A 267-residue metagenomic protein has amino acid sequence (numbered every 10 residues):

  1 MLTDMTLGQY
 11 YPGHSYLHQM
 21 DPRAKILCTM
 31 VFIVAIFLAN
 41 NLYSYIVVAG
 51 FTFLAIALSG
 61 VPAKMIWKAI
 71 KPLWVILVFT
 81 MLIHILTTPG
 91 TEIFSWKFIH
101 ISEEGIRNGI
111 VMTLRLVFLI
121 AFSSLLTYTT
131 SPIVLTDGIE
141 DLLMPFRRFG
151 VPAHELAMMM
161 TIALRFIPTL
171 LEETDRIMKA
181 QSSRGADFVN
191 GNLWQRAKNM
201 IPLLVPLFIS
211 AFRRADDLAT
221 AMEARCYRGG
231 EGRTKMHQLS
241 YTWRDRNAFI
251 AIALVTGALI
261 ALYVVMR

Functional and structural regions predicted by a protein language model:
M1-S44, V48-A57, M144, R148-V151 (+3 more regions): Transmembrane alpha-helix interface motif
H14, F37, G60-M65, W96 (+4 more regions): Membrane-helix interfacial "entry" motifs
K25, K64-W74, A248: Alpha-helical transmembrane segments and their helix-start/interface "positive-inside/aromatic belt" motifs in integral
N41, Y45, G60-K64, T88-W96 (+2 more regions): Transmembrane helix-loop junctions in multipass membrane proteins, especially transporters and channels
F51-V61, I76-F79: Alpha-helical transmembrane segments and their membrane-interface exit regions
A69-L77, T113, V117, L207 (+3 more regions): Loop-to-transmembrane-helix entry motif
L73-A186: Juxtamembrane/interface alpha-helical elements of multi-pass membrane proteins
